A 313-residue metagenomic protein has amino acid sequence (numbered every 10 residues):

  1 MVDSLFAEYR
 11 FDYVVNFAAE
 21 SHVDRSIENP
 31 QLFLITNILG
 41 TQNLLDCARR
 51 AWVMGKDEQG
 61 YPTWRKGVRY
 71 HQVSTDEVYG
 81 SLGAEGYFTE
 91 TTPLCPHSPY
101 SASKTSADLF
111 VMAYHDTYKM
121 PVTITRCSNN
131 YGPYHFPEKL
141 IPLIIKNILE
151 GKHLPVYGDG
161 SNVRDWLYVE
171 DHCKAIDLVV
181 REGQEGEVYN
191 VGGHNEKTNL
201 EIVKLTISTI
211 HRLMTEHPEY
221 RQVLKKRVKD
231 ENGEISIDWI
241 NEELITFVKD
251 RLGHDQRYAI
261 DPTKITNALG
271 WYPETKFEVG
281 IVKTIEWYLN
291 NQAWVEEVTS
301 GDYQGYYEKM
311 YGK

Functional and structural regions predicted by a protein language model:
M1-N130, E170, V180, N199 (+5 more regions): N-terminal Rossmann-like NAD(P)+-binding domain of SDR-like oxidoreductases, especially those catalyzing
E28, T63-R65, L94, F136 (+4 more regions): A generic fold-level signal
Q42, L82, S103, Y134 (+3 more regions): Gly/Ser/Thr-rich beta-alpha loop segments that engage phosphate groups in nucleotides
G86, P137-I145: A glycine/serine/threonine-rich, flexible loop-to-helix segment that serves as the NAD(P) cofactor-binding "lid"
G132, F136, D165-Y168: Active-site helix-initiating loop/hinge in glycosyltransferases
P142, K146-K313: C-terminal substrate-binding subdomain of Rossmann-fold SDR/epimerase-dehydratase oxidoreductases
